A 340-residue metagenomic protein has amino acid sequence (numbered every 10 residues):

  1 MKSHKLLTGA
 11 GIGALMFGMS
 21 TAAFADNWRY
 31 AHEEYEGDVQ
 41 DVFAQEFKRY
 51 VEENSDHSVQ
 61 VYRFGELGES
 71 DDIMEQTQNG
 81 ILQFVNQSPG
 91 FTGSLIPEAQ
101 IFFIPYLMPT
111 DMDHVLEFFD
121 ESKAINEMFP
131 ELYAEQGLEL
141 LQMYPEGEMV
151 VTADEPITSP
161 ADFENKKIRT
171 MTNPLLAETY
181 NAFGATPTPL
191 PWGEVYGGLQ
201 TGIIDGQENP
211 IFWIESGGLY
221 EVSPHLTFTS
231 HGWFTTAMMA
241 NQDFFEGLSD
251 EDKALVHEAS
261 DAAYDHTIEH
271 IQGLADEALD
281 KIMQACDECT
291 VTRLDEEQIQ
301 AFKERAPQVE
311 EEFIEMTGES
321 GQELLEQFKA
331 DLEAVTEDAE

Functional and structural regions predicted by a protein language model:
M1-A10: Bacterial N-terminal signal peptides that target proteins for export
K5, M19-A25: Sec/Tat signal peptide C-region and signal peptidase I cleavage site
G9-G18: Bacterial N-terminal signal peptides
G11, D26-V115, M128-E340: N-terminal secretory/targeting leader peptides
F118-D120: Ser/Thr/Gly-rich flexible loops in soluble cytosolic domains mediating phosphotransfer, phosphorylation
K123-I125: Core domains of carbohydrate- and sulfate-ester-processing enzymes
